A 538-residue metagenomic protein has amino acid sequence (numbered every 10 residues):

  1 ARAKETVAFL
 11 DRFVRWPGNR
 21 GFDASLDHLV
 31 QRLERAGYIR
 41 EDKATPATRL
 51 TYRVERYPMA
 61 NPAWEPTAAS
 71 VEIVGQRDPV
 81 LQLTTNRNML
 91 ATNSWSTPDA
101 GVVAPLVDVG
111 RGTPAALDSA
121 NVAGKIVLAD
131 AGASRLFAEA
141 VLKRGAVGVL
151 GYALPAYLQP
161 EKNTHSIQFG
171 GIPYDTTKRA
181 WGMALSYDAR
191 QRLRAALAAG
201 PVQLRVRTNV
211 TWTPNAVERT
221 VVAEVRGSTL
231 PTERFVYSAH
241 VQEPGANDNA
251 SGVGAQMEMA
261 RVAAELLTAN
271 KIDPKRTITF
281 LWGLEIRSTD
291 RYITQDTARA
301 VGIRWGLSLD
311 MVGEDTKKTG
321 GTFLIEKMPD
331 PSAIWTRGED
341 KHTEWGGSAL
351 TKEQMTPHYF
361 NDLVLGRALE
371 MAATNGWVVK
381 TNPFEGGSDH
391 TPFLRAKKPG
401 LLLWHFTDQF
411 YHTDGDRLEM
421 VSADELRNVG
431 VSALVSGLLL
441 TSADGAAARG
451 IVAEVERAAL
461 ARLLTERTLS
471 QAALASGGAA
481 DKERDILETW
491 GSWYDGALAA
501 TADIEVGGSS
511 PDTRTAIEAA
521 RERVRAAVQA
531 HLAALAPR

Functional and structural regions predicted by a protein language model:
A1, D11-G21, Y57-M59, N93-T97 (+9 more regions): Second-shell loop/turn segments in exported
A8-A123: Noncatalytic luminal/extracellular "stalk/propeptide" segments of secretory-pathway proteins
R20, Q82-W181, R261, V379: Extracellular/luminal Protease-associated
N86-A116, G170-D248, E258-R261, E265-A269: Soluble metallo-hydrolase cores and metallopeptidase-like ectodomains found primarily in the secretory/periplasmic
M183, R190, L230, G283-L402 (+4 more regions): Metal-dependent peptidase/peptidase-like ectodomains
V262-R291: Short helix-loop-beta-strand segments that form the rim/entrance of peptidase-like active sites
Q409-L460, R525, Q529-P537: His/Asp/Glu-rich mid-to-C-terminal helical/loop segments that flank catalytic regions of hydrolases
A446-P537: Acidic, Ser/Thr-rich low-complexity intrinsically disordered segments
